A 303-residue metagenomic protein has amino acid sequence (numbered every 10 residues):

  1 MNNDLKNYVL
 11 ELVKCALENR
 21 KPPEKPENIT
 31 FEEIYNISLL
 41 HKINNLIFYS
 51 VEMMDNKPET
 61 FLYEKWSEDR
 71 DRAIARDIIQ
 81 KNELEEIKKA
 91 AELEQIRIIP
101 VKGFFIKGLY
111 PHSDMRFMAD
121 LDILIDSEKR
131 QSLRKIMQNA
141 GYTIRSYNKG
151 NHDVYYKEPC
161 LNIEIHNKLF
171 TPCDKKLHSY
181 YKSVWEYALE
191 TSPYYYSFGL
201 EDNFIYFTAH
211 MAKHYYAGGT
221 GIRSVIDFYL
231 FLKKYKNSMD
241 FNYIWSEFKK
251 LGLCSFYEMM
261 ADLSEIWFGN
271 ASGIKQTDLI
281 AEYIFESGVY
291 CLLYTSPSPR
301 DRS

Functional and structural regions predicted by a protein language model:
M1-A119, I125-S296: Conserved NTP-donor binding/palm subdomain of two-metal-ion nucleotidyltransferases/polymerases, i.e., the charged
P297-S303: A short, hydrophobic C-terminal helix/tail in secreted or cell-surface proteins
